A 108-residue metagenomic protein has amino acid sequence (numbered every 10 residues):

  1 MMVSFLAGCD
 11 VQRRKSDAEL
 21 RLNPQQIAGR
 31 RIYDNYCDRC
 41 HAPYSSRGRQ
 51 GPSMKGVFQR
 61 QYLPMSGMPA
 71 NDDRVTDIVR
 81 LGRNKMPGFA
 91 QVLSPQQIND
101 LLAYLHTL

Functional and structural regions predicted by a protein language model:
F5-G8: C-terminal motif of bacterial Sec signal peptides marking the signal peptidase cleavage site
D10-I32: Electrostatic cytochrome c docking/interface patches
Q12-K15, S46-R47, T107-L108: Inter-heme linker and motif-flanking segments adjacent to c-type heme-binding CXXCH motifs in c-type cytochromes
L22, Q26-R30, A42-T76: Gly/Gly-Pro-rich "capping" loops immediately C-terminal to redox-active cysteine motifs in periplasmic/lumenal
G29-P43, L101-L105: The canonical Cys-X-X-Cys-His
R49-V57, I78-L108: Axial heme c-ligation environment in periplasmic c-type cytochrome domains
